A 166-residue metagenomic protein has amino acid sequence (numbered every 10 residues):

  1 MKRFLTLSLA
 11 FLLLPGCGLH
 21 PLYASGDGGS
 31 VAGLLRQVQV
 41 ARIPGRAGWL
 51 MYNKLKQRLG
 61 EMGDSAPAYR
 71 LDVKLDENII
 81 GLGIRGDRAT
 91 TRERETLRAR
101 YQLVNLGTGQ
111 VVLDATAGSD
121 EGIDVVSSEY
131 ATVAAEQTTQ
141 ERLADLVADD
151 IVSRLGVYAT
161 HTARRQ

Functional and structural regions predicted by a protein language model:
K2-A10: Sec-dependent signal peptide recognition, specifically the positively charged N-region followed immediately by
F11, P15-L34: Bacterial Sec signal peptide processing site at the extreme N-terminus
V31-I43, S128-A131: Acidic/histidine-rich, surface-exposed loop or edge segments in extracytoplasmic proteins
Q37-R70: Post-signal-peptide N-terminal segment of Sec-exported extracytoplasmic proteins
M62-A68, D72-T116, E121-T138, S153: Surface-exposed short loop/turn segments
A131-Q166: C-terminal/domain-edge helix-coil "capping" segments
